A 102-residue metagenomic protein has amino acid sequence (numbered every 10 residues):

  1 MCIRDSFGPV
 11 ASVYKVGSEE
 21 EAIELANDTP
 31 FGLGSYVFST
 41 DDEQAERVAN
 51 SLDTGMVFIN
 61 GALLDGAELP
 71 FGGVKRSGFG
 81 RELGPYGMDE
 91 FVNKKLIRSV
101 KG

Functional and structural regions predicted by a protein language model:
I3-G102: Conserved C-terminal structural/oligomerization subdomain of aldehyde/semialdehyde dehydrogenase
